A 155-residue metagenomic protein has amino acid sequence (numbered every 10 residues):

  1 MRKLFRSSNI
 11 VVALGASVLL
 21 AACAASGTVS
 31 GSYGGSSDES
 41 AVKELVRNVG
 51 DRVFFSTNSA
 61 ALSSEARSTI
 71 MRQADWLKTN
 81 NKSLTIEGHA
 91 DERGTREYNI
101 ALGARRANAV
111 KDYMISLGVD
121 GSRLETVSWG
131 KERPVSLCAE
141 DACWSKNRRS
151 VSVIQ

Functional and structural regions predicted by a protein language model:
R2-V12: Bacterial N-terminal signal peptides that target proteins for export
V18-A22: C-terminal motif of bacterial Sec signal peptides marking the signal peptidase cleavage site
A24-L84: Periplasmic peptidoglycan-binding/tethering modules of Gram-negative envelope proteins
S59, G88-E92: Short, histidine-centered active-site or binding-site loop motifs used for metal coordination, general acid-base
E65-R72, E97, R105, A109 (+1 more regions): Extracytoplasmic/secreted proteins, especially bacterial periplasmic and envelope-associated proteins
N80-H89, A104-V135, R148-Q155: A non-catalytic structural micro-motif
L137-E140: Short beta-alpha junctions and helix-cap segments that line functional grooves
A142-K146: A generic structural micro-feature
